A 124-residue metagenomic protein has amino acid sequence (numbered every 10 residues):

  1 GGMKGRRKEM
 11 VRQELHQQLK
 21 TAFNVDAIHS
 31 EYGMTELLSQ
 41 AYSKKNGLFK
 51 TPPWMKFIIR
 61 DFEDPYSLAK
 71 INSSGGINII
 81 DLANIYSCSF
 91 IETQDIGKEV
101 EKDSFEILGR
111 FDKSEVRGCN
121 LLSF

Functional and structural regions predicted by a protein language model:
G1-F124: Active-site glycine/GP-rich loop and adjacent strand/helix microenvironment that borders small-molecule binding pockets
